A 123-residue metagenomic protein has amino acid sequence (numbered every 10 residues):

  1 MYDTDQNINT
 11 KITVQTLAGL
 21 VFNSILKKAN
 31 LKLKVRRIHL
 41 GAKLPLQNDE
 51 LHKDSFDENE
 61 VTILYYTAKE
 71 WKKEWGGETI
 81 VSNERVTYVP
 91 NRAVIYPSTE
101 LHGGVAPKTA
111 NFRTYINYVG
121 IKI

Functional and structural regions predicted by a protein language model:
M1, L46, G76-G77: Glycine-centered flexibility motif
M1-K34, K43: Non-heme Fe(II)/2-oxoglutarate
F22-N30, L51-K53, T67-K69, S82-N83: Intrinsically disordered, low-complexity boundary segments flanking structured domains
L40, D57, A68-I123: Catalytic core of Fe(II)/2-oxoglutarate
L40-D57: Conserved short histidine dyad/triad with adjacent acidic residue
I63: Substrate-binding/active-site groove segments that recognize and process beta-1,4-linked N-acetyl-hexosamine
